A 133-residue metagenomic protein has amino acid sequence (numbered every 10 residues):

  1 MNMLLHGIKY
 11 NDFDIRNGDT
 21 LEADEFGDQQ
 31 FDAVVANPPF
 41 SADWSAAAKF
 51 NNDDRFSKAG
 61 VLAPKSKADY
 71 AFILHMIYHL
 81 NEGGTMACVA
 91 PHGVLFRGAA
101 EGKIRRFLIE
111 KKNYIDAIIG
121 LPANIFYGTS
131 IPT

Functional and structural regions predicted by a protein language model:
M1-N113: SAM-dependent methyltransferase catalytic region
Y114-T133: Class I S-adenosyl-L-methionine
